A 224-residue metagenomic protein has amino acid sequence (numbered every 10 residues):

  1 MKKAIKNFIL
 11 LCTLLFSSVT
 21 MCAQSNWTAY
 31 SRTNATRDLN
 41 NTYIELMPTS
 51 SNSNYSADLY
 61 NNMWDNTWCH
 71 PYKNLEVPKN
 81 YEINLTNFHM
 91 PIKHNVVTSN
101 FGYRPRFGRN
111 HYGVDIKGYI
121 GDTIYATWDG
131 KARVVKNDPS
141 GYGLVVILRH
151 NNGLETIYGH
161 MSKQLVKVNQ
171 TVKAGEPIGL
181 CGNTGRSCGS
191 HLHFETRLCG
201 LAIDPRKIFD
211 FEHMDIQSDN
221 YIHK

Functional and structural regions predicted by a protein language model:
K2-F8, S18-N100, Q217-K224: Polar/charged, compositionally biased leader and regulatory segments
N54-Y55, I83-L85, I92, R109-G113 (+3 more regions): Extracytoplasmic
E76-I83, V96-Y125: Short glycine/threonine/proline-enriched tight-turn/helix- or strand-capping micro-motif at secondary-structure
H94-S99, D122-A132, V172-G175: Generic structural motif
T98, K117, K131-R133, S162 (+1 more regions): Conserved positions in beta-strands of structured domains
R104, G121, N137-P139, N183-R186 (+1 more regions): Short polar/acidic secondary-structure junctions
R109-Y112, A126-L165: Zn2+-dependent peptidoglycan hydrolase active-site motif and core
L144-H150, Q170-H223: Conserved, short, structured surface segments that act as functional micro-motifs
